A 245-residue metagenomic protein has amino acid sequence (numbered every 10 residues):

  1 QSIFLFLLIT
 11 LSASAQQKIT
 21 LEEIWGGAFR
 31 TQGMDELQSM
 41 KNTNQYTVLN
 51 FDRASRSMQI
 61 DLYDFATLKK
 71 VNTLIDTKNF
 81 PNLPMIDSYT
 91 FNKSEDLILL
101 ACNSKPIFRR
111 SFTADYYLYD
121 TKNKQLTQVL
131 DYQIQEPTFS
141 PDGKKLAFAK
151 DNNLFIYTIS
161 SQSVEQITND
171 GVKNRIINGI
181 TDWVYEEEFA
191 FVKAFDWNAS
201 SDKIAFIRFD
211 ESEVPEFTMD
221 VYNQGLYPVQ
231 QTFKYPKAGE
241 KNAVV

Functional and structural regions predicted by a protein language model:
Q1-L11: Sec-dependent N-terminal signal peptides
A15-V245: Beta-propeller folds
